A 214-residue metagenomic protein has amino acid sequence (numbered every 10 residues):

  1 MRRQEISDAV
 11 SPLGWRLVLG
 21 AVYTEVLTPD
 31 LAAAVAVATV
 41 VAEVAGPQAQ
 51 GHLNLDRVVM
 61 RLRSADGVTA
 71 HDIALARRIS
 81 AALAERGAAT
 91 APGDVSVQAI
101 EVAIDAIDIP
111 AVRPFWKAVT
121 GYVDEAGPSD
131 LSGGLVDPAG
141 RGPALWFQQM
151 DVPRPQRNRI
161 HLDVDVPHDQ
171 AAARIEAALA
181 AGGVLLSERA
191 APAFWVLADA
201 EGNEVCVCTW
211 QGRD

Functional and structural regions predicted by a protein language model:
M1-P12, V18-V22, L27-S64, H71-E101: Charge-rich, low-complexity N-terminal segments
L13-L17, G121-G127, A181-E188: Short secondary-structure junctions
D30-V41, P110-Y122, A178-L179: Amphipathic alpha-helical segments
R63-A70, A74, G93-D94, I104 (+2 more regions): Vicinal oxygen chelate
G67, A99-I107, P153-A172, W195-A198: Vicinal oxygen chelate
A81-A118, D124, V136: Surface-exposed beta-loop interaction hotspot
G142, A172, A177-L179: Macromolecular interaction modules
